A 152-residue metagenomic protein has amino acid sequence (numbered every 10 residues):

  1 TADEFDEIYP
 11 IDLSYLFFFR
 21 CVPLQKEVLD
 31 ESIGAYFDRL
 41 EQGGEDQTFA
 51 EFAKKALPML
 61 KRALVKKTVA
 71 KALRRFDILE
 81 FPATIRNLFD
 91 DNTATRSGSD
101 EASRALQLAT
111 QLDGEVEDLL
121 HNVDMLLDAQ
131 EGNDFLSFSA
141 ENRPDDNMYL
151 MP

Functional and structural regions predicted by a protein language model:
T1-R62, R75-P152: Conserved short "hinge" loops at termini or chain/domain junctions
V65: Extracellular structured ligand-interaction cores
